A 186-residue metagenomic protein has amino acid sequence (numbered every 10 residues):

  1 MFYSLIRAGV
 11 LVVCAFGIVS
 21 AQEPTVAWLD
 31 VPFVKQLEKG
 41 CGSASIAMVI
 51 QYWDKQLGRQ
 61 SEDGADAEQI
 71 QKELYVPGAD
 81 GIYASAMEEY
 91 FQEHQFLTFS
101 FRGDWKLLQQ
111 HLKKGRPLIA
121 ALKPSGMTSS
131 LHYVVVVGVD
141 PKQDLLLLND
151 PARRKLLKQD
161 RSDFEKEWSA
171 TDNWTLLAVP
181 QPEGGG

Functional and structural regions predicted by a protein language model:
F2-S4, A15-A79, P124-M127, K142 (+2 more regions): Active-site-adjacent structural segments surrounding the nucleophilic cysteine of cysteine proteases and isopeptidases
I6-V12: Sec-dependent N-terminal signal peptides
V13-I18, Y90, L112, T128 (+2 more regions): A generic structural signal for short, solvent-exposed coil/turn residues that cap or connect secondary-structure
Q22, E73, A84-S85, H94: Extracytoplasmic glycan-interaction modules
Q22, P77, K113, A121 (+1 more regions): Noncatalytic regulatory segments and standalone regulatory/sensor domains
L37, G42-V49, D66, I70 (+5 more regions): Stable alpha-helical elements in mature extracytoplasmic
S45, V49-L57, L74, G78 (+6 more regions): Sec/Tat-exported extracytoplasmic proteins
L97, F101-N149, G185: Active-site-adjacent substructure of cysteine-protease-like catalytic cores
